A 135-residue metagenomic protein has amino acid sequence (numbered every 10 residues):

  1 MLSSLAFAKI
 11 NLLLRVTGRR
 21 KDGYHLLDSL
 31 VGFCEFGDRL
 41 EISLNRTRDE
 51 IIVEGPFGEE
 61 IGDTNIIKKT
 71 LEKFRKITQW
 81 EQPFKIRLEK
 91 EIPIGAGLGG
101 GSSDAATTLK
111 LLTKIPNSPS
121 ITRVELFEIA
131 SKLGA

Functional and structural regions predicted by a protein language model:
M1-A96, K114-R123, F127: ATP-binding N-lobe of GHMP and related small-molecule kinases
A96-S102: Acidic (Asp/Glu-rich) catalytic motifs at the cytosolic membrane interface
S102-P116: Short, small-residue alpha-helix embedded
A130-A135: Short, intrinsically disordered, charge-balanced linker/junction segments flanking boundaries in proteins
